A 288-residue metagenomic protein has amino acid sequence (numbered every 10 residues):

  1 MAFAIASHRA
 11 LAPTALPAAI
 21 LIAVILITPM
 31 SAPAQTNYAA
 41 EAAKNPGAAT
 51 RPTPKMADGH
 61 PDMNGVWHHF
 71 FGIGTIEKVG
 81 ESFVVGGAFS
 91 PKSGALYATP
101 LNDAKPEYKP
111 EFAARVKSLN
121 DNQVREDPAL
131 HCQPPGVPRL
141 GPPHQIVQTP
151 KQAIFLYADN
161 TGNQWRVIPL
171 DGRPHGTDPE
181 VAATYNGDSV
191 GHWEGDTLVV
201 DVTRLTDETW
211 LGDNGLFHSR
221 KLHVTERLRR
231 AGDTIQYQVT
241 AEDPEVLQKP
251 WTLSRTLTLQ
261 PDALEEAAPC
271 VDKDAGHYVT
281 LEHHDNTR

Functional and structural regions predicted by a protein language model:
M1-P13: N-terminal secretory signal peptides that target proteins for export/translocation
A2, T28-S31: Position-driven detector of the extreme protein N-terminus
A4, L21, N45-P46: Short, flexible coil/linker elements and helix-boundary hinge sites characteristic of intrinsically disordered
P13-P29: Bacterial N-terminal signal peptides
M30-R288: PEST-like low-complexity, intrinsically disordered acidic/proline/serine-rich tracts that flank trafficking/processing
